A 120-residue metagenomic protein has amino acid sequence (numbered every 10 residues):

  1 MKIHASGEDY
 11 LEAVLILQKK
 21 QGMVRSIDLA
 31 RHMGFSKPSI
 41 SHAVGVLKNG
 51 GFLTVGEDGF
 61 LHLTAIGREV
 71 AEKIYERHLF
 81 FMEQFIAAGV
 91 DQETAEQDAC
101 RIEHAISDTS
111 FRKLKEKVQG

Functional and structural regions predicted by a protein language model:
K2-F35: N-terminal helix-turn-helix DNA-binding core of bacterial DNA-binding proteins
H4, L63-T64, S107: Residue-level signal for threonine
E12, H42, Q97: DNA-binding alpha-helical recognition surfaces that contact promoter or target DNA
Q21, Q97-G120: C-terminal regulatory/oligomerization modules of transcriptional regulators
S26-E57: Canonical helix-turn-helix DNA-binding module
G59-R77: Basic, amphipathic "hinge/linker" alpha-helix immediately C-terminal to the N-terminal HTH DNA-binding motif
Y75-D108: Arg/Lys-rich, alpha-helical DNA-contact motif
